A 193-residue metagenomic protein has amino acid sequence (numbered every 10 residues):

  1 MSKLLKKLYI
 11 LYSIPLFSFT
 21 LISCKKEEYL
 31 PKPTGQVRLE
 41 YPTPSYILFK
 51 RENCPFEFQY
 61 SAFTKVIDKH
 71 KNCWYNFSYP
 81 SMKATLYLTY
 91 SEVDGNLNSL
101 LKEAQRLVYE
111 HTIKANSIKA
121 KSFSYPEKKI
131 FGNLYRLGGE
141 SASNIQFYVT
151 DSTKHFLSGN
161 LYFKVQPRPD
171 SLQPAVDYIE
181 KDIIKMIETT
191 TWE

Functional and structural regions predicted by a protein language model:
S2-Y12: Bacterial N-terminal signal peptides that target proteins for export
T20-S23: C-terminal motif of bacterial Sec signal peptides marking the signal peptidase cleavage site
K25-E28: Bacterial signal peptide processing site
K32-E52: Post-signal peptide N-terminal segment of mature Sec-exported envelope proteins
T43-L48, C73, E127-R136: Short, hydrophobic/aromatic-rich segments at coil-to-beta transitions
E52-R106: Secretory pathway targeting signatures of secreted, lumenal, and periplasmic proteins
Q105-N160: Signature of long, low-cysteine stretches enriched in small and polar/charged residues
N160-E193: Surface-exposed amphipathic alpha-helical segments
